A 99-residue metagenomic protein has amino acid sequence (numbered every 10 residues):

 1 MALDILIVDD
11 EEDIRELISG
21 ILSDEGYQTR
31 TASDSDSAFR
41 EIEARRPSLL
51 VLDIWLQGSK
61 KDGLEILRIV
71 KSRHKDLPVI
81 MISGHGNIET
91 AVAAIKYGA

Functional and structural regions predicted by a protein language model:
A2, R46-S48, S72-P78: His-Asp phosphorelay/catalytic-motif detector in bacterial-type signaling
L3, E11-R30: Two-component/phosphorelay signaling modules centered on CheY-like receiver
L6, T31-L49: Acidic, metal-coordinating helix/loop segments flanking the phosphotransfer/catalytic sites of two-component signaling
D10, M81-G86, K96-A99: Conserved active-site segment of CheY-like receiver
R15, Q57-S59, S83, N87: The feature encodes the CheY-like receiver
S35, D53-L67: Conserved phosphotransfer microenvironments
R40, D62-D76, A93: Short amphipathic alpha-helix used as the core "switch/output" element in two-component signaling
R45-L56, I80: Active-site beta3 strand of CheY-like receiver
